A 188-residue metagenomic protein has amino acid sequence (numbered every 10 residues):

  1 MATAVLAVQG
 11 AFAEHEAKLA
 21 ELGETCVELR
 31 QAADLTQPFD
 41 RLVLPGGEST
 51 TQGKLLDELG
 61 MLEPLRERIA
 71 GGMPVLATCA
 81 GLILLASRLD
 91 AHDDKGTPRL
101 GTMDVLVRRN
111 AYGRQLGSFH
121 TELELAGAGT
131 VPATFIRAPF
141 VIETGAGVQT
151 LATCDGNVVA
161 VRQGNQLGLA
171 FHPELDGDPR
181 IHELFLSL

Functional and structural regions predicted by a protein language model:
M1-E58, E63-A70, P179-L188: N-terminal beta1-alpha1 cap of cysteine-dependent amidohydrolase-like domains
V8, T78-A80, M103, R137 (+1 more regions): A secondary-structure boundary/capping signal
C26-V27, V75, Q166: Hydrophobic anchor at the start of a short beta-strand that flanks the dinucleotide cofactor-binding loop
V43-L44, A77, L169: Redox-cofactor binding/interface segments in oxidoreductases and associated redox assembly factors
S49-L123: Cysteine-nucleophile active-site neighborhood
R109-L188: Amide-donor transfer/coupling interface in amidating biosynthetic enzymes
